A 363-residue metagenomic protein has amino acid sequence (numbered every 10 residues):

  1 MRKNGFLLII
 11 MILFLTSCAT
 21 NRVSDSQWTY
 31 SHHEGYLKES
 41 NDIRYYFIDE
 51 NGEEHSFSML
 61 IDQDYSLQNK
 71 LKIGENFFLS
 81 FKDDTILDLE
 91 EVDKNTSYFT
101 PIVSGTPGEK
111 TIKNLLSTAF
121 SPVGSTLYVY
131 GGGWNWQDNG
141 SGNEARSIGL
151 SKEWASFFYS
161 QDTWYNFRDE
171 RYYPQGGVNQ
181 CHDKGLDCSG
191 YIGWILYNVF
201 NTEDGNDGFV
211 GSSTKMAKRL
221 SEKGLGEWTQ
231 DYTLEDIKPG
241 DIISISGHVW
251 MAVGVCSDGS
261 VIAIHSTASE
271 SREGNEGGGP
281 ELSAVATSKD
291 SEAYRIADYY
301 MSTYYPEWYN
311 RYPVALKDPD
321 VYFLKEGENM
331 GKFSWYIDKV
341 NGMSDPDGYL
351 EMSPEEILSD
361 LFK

Functional and structural regions predicted by a protein language model:
L15-S17: C-terminal motif of bacterial Sec signal peptides marking the signal peptidase cleavage site
A19-N21: Bacterial signal peptide processing site
V23-D42: Structural detector for short beta-strands of small beta-barrel domains
N41-F47, S260-I262: Short aromatic-glycine-enriched beta-strand elements
D64-F78: Short nucleic-acid-contacting surface segments enriched for D/E, G, S/T with interspersed K/R
T96-S189, G193-F200, N329-K363: N-terminal capping segments
T202-E281: ...with weaker cross-activation on analogous glycine-rich loops/strands in unrelated enzymes
E281-K363: Low-complexity, Gly/Ser/Thr/Pro-rich intrinsically disordered linker/tail segments
